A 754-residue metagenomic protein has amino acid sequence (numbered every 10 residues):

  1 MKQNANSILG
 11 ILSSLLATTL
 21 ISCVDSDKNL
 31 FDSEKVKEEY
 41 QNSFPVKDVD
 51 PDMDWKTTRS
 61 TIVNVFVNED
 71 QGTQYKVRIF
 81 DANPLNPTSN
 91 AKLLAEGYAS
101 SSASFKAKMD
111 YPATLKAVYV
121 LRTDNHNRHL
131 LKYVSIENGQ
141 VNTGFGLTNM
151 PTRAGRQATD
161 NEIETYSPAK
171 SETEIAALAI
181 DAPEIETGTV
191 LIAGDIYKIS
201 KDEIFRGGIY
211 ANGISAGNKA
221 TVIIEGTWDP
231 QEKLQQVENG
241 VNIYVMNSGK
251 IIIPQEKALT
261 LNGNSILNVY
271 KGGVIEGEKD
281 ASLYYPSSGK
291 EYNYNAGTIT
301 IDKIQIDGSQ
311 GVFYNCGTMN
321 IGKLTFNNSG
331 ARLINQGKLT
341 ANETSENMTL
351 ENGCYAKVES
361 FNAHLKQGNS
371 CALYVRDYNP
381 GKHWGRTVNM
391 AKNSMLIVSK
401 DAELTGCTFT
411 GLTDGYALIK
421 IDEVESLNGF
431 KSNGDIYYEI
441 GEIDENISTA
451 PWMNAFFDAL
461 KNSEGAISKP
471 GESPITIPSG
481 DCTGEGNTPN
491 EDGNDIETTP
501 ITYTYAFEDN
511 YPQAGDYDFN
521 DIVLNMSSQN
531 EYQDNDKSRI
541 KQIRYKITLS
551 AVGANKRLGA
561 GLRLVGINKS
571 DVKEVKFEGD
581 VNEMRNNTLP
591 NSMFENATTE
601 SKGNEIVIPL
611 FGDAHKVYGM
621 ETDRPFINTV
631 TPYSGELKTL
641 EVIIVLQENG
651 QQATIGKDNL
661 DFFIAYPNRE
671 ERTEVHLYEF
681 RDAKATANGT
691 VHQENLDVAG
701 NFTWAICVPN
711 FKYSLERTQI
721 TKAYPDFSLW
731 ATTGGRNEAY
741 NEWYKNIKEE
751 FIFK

Functional and structural regions predicted by a protein language model:
K2-G10: Bacterial N-terminal signal peptides that target proteins for export
T19-S22: C-terminal motif of bacterial Sec signal peptides marking the signal peptidase cleavage site
V24-G188, I192, A450-Q513: Acidic/polar, low-complexity intrinsically disordered N-terminal segments immediately downstream of a Sec signal
V46, P500-Q533, L549-A551: N-terminal segment immediately downstream of the Sec signal-peptide cleavage site in secreted/extracellular proteins
R59-T61, K541-Y545: Structural beta-strand segments of beta-rich domains
T73-T88, A554-T599, L660-R669, T673: Extended low-complexity, serine/threonine- and proline-enriched intrinsically disordered segments
E162-N462: Extracellular beta-strand-rich, repetitive "passenger/adhesive" scaffolds that bind or process carbohydrates
E600, E605-K754: A eukaryote-biased signal for long
